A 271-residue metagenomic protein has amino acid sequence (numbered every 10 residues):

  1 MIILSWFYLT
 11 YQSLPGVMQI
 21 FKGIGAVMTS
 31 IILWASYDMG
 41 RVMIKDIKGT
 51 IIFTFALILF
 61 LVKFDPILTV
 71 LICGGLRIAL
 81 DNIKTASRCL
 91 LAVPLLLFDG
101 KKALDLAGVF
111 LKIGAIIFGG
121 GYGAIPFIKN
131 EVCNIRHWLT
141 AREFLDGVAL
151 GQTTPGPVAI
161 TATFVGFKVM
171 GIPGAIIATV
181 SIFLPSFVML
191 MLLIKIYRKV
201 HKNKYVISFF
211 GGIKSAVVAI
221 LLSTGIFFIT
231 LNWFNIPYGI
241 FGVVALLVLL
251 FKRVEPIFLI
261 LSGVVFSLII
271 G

Functional and structural regions predicted by a protein language model:
M1-T154, V158-G271: Multi-pass membrane proteins that catalyze or facilitate reactions on polyprenyl-/lipid-phosphate substrates and their
